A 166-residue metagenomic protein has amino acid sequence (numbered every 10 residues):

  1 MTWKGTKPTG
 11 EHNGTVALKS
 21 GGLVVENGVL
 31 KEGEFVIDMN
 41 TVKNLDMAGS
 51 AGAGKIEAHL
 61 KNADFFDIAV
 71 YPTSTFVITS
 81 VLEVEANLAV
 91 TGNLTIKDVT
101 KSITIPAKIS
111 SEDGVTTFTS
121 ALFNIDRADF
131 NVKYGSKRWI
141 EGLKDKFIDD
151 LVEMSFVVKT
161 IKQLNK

Functional and structural regions predicted by a protein language model:
M1-K166: Low-complexity, acidic/polar, glycine-enriched regions of mature
